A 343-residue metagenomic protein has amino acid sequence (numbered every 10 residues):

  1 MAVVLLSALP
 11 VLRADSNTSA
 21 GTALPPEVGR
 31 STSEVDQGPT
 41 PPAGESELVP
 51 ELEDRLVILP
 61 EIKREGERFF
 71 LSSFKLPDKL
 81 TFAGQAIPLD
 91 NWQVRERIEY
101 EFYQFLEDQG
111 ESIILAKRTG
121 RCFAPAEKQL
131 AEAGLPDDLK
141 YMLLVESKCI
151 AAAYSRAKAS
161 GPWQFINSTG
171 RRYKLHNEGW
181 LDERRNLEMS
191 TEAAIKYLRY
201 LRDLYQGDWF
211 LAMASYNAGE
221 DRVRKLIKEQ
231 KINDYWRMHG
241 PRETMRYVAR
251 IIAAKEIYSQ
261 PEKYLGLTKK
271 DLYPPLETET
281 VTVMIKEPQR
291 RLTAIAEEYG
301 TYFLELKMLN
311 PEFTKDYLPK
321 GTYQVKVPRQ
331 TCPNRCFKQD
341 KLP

Functional and structural regions predicted by a protein language model:
M1-A8: Bacterial N-terminal signal peptides
A8-A133: An acidic, Gly/Ser/Thr/Pro-rich helix-cap/linker signature
F69-R121, E132, N177-W180, R184-L204 (+2 more regions): Extracytoplasmic and endomembrane cell-envelope/extracellular-matrix remodeling and assembly machinery
R97, A152-K174: Short, surface-exposed glycine/acidic/tryptophan-bearing loops
P136-L143, S160, D208-A214: Alpha-helical scaffolds flanking conserved acidic
L139, A159-S160, V248, T322: A structure-centric signal for secondary-structure junctions around beta-strands
